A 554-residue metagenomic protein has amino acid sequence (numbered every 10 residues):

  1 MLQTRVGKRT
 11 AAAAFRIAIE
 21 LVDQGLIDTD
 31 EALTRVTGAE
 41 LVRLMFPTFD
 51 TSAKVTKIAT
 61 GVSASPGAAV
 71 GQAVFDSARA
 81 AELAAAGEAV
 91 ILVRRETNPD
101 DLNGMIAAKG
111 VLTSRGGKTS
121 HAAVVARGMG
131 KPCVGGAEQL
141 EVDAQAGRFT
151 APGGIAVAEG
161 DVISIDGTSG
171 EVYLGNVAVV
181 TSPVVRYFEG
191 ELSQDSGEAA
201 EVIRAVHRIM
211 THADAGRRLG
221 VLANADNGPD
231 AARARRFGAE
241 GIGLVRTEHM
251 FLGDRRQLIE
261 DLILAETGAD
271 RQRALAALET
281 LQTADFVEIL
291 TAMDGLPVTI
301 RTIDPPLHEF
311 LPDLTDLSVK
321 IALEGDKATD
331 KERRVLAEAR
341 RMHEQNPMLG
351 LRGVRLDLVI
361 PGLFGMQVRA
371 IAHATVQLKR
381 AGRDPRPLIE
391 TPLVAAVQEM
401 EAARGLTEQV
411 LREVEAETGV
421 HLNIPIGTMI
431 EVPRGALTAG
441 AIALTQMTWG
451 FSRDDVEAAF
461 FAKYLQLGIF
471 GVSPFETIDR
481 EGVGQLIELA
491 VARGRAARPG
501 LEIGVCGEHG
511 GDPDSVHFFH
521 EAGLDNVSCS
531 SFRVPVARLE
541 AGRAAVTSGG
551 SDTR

Functional and structural regions predicted by a protein language model:
M1-G7: Conserved metal-phosphate-binding beta-hairpin within the catalytic cores of diverse ATP-dependent phosphoryl-transfer
T10-A14, I27-D30, G136-Q139, D143-D161 (+4 more regions): Catalytic or ion-translocation cores adjacent to nucleophile or general acid/base/metal-coordination motifs in diverse
T29-V70, A396-I426: Amphipathic alpha-helical
E31-T48, G170-Y173, T291, L296-R301 (+1 more regions): Structured, non-catalytic alpha/beta "coupling" segments that mediate domain-domain communication and provide generic
T37, L41-G61, G175, S196 (+5 more regions): Conserved, well-structured core domains of diverse proteins
F46-T48, T56, G67-R79, G87-A89 (+5 more regions): Acidic, glycine-rich flexible loop/linker segments
V184-R186, L192-D195, A199-R554: Conserved alpha/beta-domain cores
